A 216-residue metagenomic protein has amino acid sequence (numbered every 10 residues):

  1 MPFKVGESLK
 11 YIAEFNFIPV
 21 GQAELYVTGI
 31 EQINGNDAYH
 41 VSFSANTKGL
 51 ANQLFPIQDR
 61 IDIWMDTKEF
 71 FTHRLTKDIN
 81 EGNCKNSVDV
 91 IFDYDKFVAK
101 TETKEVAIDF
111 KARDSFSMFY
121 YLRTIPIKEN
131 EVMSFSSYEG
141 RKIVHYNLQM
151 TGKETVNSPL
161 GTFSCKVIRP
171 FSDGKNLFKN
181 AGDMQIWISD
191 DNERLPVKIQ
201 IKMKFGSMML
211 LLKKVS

Functional and structural regions predicted by a protein language model:
M1-F92, I127-S216: Acidic, serine/threonine-rich low-complexity disordered tracts
E81-I125: Hydrophobic, well-structured mid-protein blocks that either form specific transmembrane helices
